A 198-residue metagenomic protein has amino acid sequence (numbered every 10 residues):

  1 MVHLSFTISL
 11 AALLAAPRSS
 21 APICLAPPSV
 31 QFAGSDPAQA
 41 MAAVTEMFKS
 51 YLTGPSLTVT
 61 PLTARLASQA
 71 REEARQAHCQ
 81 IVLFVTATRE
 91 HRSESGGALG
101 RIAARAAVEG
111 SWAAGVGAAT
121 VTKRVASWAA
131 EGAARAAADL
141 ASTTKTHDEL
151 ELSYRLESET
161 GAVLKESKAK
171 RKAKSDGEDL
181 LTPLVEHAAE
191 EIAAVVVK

Functional and structural regions predicted by a protein language model:
H3-A64, A70-C79, F84, E166-K170 (+4 more regions): A structural "domain/chain start" motif
A16-I23, S56, S111-K198: C-terminal/domain-edge helix-coil "capping" segments
A33-M41, E94, G115-K123: Short, structured coil/loop segments at alpha-helix boundaries
P61-L62, S68-W112, T144-T146, L150 (+1 more regions): Add "or lipid-surface remodeling" -> "...that mediate pore formation, membrane permeabilization, membrane fusion
